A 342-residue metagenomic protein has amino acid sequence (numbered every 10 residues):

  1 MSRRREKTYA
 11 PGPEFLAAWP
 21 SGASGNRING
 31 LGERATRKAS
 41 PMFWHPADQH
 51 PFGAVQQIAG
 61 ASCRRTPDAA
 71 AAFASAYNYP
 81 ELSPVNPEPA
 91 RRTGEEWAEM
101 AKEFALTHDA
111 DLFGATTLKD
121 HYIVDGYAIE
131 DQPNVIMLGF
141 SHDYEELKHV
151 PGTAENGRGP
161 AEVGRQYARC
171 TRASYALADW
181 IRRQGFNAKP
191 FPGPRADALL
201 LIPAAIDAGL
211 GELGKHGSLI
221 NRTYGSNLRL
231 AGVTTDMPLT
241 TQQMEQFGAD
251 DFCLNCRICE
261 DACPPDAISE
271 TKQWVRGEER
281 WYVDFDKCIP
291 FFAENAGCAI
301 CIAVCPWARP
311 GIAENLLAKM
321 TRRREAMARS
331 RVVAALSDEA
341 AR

Functional and structural regions predicted by a protein language model:
M1-A115, D125, I129-D131, A303 (+1 more regions): Iron-sulfur (Fe-S) cluster-binding modules
K102, D111-A326: Catalytic cores of enzyme domains
